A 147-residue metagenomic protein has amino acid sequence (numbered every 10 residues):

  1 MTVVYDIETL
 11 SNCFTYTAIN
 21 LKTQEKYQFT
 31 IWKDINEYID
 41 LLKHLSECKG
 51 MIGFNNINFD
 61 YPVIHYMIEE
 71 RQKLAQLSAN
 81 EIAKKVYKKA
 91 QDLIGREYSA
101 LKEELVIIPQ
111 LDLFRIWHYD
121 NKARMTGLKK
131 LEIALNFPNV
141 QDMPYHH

Functional and structural regions predicted by a protein language model:
M1-L21: Gly/Thr-rich phosphate-binding beta-strand-loop-beta motif of the actin/hexokinase/Hsp70
M1-T2, N36-L41, G95-E97, F114: Short alpha-helical segments and helix-capping/turn motifs at coil-helix boundaries
Y5, F54, L111: Active-site flanking residues adjacent to catalytic metal/cofactor-binding acidic residues
N12-F14, Q24, I57-H147: Metal-dependent phosphoesterase core characteristic of DEDDh/y 3'-5' exonuclease domains
I19-L21, K43-S46, Y66-R71: Short, surface-exposed basic-aromatic patches at helix termini and helix-loop junctions that form
Q24-K43: Nucleic-acid-processing active sites and adjacent nucleic-acid-binding tracks, predominantly divalent metal-dependent
C48-K49, I107: Short, well-ordered alpha-helix to beta-strand connector turns
K49-I57: Short glycine-rich phosphate-binding loop at a beta-alpha junction
